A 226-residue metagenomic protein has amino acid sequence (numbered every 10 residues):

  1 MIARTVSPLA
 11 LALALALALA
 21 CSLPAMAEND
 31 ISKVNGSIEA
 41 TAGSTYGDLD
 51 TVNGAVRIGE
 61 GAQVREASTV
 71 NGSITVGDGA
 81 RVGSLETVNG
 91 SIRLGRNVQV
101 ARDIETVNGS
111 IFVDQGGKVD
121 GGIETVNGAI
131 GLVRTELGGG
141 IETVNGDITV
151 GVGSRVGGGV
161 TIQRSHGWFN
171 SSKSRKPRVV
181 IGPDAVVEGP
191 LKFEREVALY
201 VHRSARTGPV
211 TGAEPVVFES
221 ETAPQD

Functional and structural regions predicted by a protein language model:
M1-D226: Intrinsically disordered, low-complexity terminal regions
